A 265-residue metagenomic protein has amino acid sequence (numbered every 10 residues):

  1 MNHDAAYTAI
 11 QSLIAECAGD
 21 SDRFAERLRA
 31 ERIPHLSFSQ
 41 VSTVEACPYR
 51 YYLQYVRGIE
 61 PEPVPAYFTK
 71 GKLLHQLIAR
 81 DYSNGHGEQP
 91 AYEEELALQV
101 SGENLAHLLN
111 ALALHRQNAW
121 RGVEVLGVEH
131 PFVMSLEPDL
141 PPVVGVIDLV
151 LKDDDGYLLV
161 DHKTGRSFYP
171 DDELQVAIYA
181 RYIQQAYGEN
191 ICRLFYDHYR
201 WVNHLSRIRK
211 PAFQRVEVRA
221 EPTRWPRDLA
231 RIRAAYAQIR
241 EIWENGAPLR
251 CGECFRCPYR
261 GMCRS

Functional and structural regions predicted by a protein language model:
N2-A15, R80-H162, S167-Y169, L174 (+2 more regions): Catalytic cores of nuclease domains that cleave nucleic-acid phosphodiester backbones
D4-H35: Charged, compositionally biased N-terminal leader segments and the immediate start of the first structured element
D22-A25, T43-Q54, L73-Q76, R80-E93 (+1 more regions): Short, compositionally biased low-complexity segments
E26-I33, Y49-P61, G156-V160, R233-E241: Short amphipathic alpha-helical segments and their helix-coil junctions
I33-G87, G127-H130, R256-Y259: Nuclease catalytic cores
H35-A46, S135, D139-V150, A220-L229: An acidic intrinsically disordered interaction segment
L73, L174-Y182: Short amphipathic alpha-helical face segments that pack within enzyme cores and frequently flank/anchor catalytic
Q184-S265: Metal-dependent nuclease catalytic regions and adjoining charged, substrate-binding loops involved in nucleic-acid end
